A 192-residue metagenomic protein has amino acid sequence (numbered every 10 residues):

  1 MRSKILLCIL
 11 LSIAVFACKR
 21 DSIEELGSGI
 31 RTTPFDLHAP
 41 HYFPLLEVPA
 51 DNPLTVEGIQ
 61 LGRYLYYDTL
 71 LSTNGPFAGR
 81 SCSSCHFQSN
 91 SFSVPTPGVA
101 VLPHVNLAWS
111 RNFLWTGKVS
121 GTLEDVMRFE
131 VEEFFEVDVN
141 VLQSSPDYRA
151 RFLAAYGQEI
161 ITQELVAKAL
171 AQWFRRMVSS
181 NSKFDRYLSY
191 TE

Functional and structural regions predicted by a protein language model:
M1-E25: Bacterial Sec-dependent N-terminal signal peptides
C18-E192: Periplasmic c-type cytochrome electron-transfer domains
